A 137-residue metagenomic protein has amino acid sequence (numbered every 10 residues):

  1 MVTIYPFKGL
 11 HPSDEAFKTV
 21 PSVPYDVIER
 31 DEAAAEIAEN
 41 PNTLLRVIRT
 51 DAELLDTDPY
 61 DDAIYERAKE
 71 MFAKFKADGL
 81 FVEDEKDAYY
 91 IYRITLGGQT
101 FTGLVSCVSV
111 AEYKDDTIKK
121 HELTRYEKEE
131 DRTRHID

Functional and structural regions predicted by a protein language model:
M1-H135: A cross-family signal for N-terminal binding/gating loops and helix N-caps that shape access to the active site
